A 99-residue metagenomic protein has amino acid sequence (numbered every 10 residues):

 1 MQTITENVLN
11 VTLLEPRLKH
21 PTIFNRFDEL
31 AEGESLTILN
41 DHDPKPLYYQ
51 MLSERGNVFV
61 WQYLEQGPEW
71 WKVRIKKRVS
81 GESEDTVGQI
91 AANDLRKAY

Functional and structural regions predicted by a protein language model:
Q2-Y99: Positively charged, polar, low-complexity stretches
